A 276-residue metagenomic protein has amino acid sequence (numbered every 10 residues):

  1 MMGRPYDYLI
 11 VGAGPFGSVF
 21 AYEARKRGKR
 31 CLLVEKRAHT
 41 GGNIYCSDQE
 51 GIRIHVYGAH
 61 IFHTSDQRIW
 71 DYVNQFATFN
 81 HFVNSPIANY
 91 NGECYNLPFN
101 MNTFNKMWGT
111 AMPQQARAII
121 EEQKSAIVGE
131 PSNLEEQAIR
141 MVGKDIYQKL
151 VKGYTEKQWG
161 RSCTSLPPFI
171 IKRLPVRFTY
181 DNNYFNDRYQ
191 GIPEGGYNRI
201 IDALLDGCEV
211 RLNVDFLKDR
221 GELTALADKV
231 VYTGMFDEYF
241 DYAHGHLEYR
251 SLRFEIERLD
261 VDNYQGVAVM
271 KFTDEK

Functional and structural regions predicted by a protein language model:
Y6-L33: N-terminal Rossmann-like FAD-binding beta1-loop-alpha1 element of flavoenzymes
V11-A13, V34-K36, T64-S65, G195 (+2 more regions): Short His-Asn-centered micro-motif
R25-E50: Glycine-rich FAD pyrophosphate-binding loop
R27, D215-K276: Mid-domain catalytic core of redox enzymes that form a hydrophobic substrate pocket/lid adjacent to a catalytic redox
R30, R53, T78, E209-R211: Conserved beta-strand segments of alpha/beta enzyme cores
S47-Y72: N-terminal glycine-rich dinucleotide-binding loop that anchors FAD/FMN and/or NAD(P) in oxidoreductases
I69-N91, I146-K149: A short alpha-helix-loop-beta-strand transition element characteristic of N-terminal alpha/beta dinucleotide-binding
A88-L97, M101-K229, T233, E238-F240: Active-site/ligand-binding neighborhood in enzyme catalytic cores
